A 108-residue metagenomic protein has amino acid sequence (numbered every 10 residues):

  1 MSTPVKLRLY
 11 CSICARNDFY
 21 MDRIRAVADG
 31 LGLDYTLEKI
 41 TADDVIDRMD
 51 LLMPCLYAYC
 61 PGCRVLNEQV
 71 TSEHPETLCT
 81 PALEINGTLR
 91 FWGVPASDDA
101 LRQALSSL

Functional and structural regions predicted by a protein language model:
M1-D44: Local sequence-structure signature of Cys/Sec-based thiol-disulfide redox active-site neighborhoods
A26-G30, L56-Y59, R102-Q103: Short, low-complexity, polar/charged sequence segments that are solvent-exposed and flexible
L31-Y35, P61-V65, S107-L108: Glycine-rich loops and low-complexity Gly/Arg-rich segments that provide flexible linkers or classic glycine-based
I40-L78: Thioredoxin-like thiol-disulfide oxidoreductase module
E73-E76, P81-L108: Non-catalytic, surface beta->alpha helical segment in thiol-disulfide oxidoreductase systems
